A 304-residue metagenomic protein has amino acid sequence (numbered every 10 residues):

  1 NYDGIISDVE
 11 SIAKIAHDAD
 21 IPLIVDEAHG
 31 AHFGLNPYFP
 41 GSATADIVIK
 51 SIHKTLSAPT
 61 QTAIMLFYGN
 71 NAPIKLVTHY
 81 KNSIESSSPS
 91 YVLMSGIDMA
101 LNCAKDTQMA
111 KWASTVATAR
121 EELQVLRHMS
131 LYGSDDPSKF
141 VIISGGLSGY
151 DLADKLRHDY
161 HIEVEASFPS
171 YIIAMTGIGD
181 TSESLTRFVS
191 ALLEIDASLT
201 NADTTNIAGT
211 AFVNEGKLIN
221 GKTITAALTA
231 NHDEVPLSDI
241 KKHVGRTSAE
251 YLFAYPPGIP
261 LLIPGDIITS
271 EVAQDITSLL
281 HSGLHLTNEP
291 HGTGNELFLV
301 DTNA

Functional and structural regions predicted by a protein language model:
N1-L131, S144: Conserved PLP-enzyme active-site core in the AAT-like
Q124-N288: Conserved C-terminal alpha-helix-loop-beta "cap" of PLP-dependent enzymes that closes/shapes the active-site mouth
Q274, N303-A304: Long, non-globular segments of proteins
E289-N303: Terminal helix/beta-alpha structural elements that buttress the NAD(P)+-binding lobe
